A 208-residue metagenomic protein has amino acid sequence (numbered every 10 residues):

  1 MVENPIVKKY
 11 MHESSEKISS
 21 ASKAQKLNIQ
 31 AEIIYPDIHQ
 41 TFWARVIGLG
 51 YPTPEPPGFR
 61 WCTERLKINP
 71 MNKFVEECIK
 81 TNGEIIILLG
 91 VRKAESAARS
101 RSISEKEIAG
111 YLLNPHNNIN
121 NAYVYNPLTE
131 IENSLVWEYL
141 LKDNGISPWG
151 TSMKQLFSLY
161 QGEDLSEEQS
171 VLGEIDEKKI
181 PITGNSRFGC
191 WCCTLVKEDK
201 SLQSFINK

Functional and structural regions predicted by a protein language model:
M1-K208: Nucleotide-activated chemistry modules centered on ATP-dependent adenylation/adenylyltransferase
